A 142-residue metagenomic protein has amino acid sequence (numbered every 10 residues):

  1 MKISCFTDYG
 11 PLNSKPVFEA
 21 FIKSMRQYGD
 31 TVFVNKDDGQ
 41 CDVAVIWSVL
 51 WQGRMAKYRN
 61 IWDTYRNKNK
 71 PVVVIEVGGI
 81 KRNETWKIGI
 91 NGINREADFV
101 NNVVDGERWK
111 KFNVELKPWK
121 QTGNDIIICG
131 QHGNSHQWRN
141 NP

Functional and structural regions predicted by a protein language model:
M1, K110-I126: Nucleotide-sugar donor-binding and catalytic loop/hinge architecture of NDP-sugar-dependent glycosyltransferases
M1-G53, N134-S135: N-terminal pre-catalytic "stem/leader" segment of glycosyltransferase-like enzymes
I3, G29-V32, P71-I75, I126: Hydrophobic anchor at the start of a short beta-strand that flanks the dinucleotide cofactor-binding loop
F6-D8, I75, C129-Q131: Short hydrophobic segments within beta-strands
S14-F18, M55-R59, N83-K87, Q137-N141: A short acidic (Asp/Glu
G39-Q40, K68, Q121-N124: Residue-level preference for short coil/turn positions at secondary-structure junctions
L50-G53, N60-L116: Active-site-proximal region of nucleotide-activated glycan assembly enzymes, centered on histidine/acidic-rich loops
Q121-P142: Conserved catalytic-core segment of nucleotide-activated headgroup transferases in glycan assembly
